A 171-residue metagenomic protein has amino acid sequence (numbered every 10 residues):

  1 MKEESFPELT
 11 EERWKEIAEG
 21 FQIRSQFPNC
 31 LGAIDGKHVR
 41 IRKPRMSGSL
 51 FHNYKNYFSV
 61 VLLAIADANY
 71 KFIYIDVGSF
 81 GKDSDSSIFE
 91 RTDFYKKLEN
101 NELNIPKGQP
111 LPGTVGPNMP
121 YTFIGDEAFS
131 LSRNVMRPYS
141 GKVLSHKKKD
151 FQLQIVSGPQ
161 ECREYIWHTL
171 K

Functional and structural regions predicted by a protein language model:
M1-K171: Short, well-ordered secondary-structure "scaffold" segments embedded in the functional core of diverse domains
